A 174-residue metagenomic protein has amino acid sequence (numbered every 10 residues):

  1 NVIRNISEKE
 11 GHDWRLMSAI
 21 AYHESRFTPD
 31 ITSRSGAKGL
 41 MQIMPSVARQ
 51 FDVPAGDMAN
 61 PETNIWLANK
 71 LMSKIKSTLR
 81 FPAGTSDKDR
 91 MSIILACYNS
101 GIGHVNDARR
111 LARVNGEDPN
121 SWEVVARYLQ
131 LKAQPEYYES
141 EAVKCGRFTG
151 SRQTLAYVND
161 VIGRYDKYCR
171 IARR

Functional and structural regions predicted by a protein language model:
N1-E8, P29-D30: N-terminal export signals and maturation junctions of secreted/periplasmic proteins
V2, E10, R49-T63, L67-K70 (+1 more regions): Non-catalytic cell-wall polysaccharide-engagement segments
R4, S18, P45: Short glycine-/small-residue-rich flexible loop motifs, especially phosphate/cofactor-binding loops
H12-M17, Y22, S35-K38, R90 (+1 more regions): Extracytoplasmic
A19, Q42, I94-C97: Soluble periplasmic/extracytoplasmic beta-strand elements of cell-envelope proteins
T28-I31, P82: A short, acidic/glycine-rich surface segment
I31-Q50, V114, W122: Short, surface-exposed glycine/acidic/tryptophan-bearing loops
